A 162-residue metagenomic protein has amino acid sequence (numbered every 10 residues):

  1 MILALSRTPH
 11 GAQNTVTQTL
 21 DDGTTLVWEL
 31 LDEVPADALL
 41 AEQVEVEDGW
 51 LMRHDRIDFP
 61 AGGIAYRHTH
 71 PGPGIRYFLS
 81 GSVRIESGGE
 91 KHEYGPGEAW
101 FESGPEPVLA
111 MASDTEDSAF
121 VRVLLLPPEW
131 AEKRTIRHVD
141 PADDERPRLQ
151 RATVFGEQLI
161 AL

Functional and structural regions predicted by a protein language model:
M1-P9, H70-E86, V123-P127: Short, conserved beta-strand element in jelly-roll/cupin
M1-P9, L30-G63, V123: A short glycine-rich, His/Asp/Glu-containing loop-to-beta-strand
M1-T24, L51, F59, S87-P107: Short acidic-glycine-tyrosine-enriched beta hairpin
G11-A38, G104-K133: Ligand-binding loop in jelly-roll beta-barrel domains
W28, D55, T69-H70, Y77-L79 (+3 more regions): Aromatic/pi-system hotspot detector in well-structured domains
Q43-E90: Surface-exposed interaction/gating patches
G74-I75, V83-R84, H92-E93, F101 (+2 more regions): Solvent-exposed loop/turn segments at secondary-structure junctions within structured extracellular/periplasmic domains
A131-L162: Acidic/histidine-enriched, glycine/proline-rich intrinsically disordered or flexible terminal extensions
